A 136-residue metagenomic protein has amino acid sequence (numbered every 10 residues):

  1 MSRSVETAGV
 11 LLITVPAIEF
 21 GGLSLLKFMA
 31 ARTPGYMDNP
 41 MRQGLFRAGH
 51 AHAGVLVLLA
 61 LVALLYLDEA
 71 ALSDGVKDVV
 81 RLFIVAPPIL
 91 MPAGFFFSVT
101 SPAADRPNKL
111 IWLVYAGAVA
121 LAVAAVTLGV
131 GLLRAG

Functional and structural regions predicted by a protein language model:
M1-G136: Polytopic transmembrane helical bundles with strong interfacial aromatic enrichment
